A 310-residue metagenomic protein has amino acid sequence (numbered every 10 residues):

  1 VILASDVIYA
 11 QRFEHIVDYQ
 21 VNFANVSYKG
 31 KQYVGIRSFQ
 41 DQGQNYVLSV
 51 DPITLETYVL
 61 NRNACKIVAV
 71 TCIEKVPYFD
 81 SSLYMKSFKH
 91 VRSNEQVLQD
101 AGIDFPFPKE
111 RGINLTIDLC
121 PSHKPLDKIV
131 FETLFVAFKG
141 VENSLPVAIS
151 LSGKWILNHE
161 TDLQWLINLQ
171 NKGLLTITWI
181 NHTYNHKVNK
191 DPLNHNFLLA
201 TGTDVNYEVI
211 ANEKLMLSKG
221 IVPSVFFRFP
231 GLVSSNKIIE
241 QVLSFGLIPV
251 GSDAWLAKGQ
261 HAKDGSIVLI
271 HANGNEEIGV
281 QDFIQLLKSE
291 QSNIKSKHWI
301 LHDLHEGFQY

Functional and structural regions predicted by a protein language model:
V1-T116, H123-K128, T133-A148, K154-T161 (+2 more regions): Terminal accessory/targeting
K139-E240, F245-L269, G274: Metal-dependent polysaccharide deacetylase catalytic core of the NodB/CE4 family, i.e., the active-site-bearing domain
